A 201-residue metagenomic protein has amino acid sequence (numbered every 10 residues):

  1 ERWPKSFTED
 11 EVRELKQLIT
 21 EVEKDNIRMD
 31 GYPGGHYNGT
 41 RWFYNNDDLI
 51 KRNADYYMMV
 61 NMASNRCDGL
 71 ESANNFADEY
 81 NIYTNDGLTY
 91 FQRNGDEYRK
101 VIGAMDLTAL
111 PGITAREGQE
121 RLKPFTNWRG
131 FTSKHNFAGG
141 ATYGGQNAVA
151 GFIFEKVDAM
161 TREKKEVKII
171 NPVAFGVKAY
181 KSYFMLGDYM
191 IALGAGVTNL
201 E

Functional and structural regions predicted by a protein language model:
E1-E201: Extended polysaccharide-engagement surfaces of secreted carbohydrate-active enzymes
